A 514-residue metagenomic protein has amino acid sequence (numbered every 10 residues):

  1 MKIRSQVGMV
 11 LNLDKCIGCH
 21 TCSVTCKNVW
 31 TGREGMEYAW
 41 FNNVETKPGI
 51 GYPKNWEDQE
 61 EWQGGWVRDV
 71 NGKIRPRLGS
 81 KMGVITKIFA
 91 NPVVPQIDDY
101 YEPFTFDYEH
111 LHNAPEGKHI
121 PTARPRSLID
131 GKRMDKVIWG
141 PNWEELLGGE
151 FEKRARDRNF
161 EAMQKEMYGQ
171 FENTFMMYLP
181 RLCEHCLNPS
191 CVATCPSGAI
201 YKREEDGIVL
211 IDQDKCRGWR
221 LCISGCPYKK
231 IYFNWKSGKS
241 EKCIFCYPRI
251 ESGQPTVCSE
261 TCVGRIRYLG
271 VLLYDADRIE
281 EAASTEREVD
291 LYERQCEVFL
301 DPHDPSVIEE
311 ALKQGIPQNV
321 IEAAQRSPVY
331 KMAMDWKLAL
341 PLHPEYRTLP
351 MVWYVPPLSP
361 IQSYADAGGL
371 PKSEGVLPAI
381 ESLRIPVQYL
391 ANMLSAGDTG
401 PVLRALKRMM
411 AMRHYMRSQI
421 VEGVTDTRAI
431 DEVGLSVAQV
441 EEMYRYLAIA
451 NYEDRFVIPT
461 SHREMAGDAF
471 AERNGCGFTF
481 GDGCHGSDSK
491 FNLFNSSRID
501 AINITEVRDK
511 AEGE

Functional and structural regions predicted by a protein language model:
M1-E514: Non-ligating segments of multi-cofactor redox enzymes
